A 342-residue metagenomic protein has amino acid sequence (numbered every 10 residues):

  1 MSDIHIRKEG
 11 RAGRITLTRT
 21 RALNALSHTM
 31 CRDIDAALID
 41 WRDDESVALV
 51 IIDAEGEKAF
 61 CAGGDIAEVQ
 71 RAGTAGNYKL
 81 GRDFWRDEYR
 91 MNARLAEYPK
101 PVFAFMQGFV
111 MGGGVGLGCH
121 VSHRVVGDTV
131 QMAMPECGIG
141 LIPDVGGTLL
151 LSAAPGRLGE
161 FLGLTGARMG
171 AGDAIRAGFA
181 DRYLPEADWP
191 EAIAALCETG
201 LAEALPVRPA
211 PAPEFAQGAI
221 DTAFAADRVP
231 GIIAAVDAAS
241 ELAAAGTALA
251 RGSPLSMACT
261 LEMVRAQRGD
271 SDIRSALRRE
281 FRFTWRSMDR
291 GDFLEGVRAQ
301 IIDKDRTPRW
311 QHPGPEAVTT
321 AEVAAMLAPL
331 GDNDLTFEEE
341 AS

Functional and structural regions predicted by a protein language model:
M1-D53, A93, A341-S342: Conserved CoA-thioester-binding segment of acyl-CoA-metabolizing enzymes
I52, D65, L117-G118, D173-A174 (+2 more regions): Hydrophobic/aromatic residues within transmembrane alpha-helices of multi-pass small-molecule transporters
A54-D87, G140: Glycine- (often His-adjacent) and acidic-residue-rich active-site loop that binds/positions the CoA thioester
L95-I139, F161-L162, G166-A167, A171: Glycine-rich beta-to-alpha active-site loop
S122-P143, R176-I193: Gly/Pro- and small hydrophobic-enriched strand-loop and loop-to-helix capping segments that sit at the rims
S152-T199: Loop-centered beta-sheet repeat module
F179-G252: Amphipathic alpha-helical blocks and their helix-capping loop/short-beta junctions
V236, S240, L249-L255, C259-S342: Long, low-complexity C-terminal extensions of enzymes
